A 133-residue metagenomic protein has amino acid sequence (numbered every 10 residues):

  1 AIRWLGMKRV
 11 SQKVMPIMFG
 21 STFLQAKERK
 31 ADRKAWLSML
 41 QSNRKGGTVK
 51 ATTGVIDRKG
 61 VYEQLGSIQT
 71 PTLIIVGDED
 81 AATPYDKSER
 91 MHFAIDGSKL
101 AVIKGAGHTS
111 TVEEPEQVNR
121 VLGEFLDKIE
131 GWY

Functional and structural regions predicted by a protein language model:
M7-S67: Conserved alpha/beta-hydrolase catalytic His-Asp/Glu region
V14, T52, M91, V118 (+2 more regions): Hydrophobic "lid"/C-terminal helical patch of Rossmann-like NAD(P)-dependent dehydrogenase/epimerase domains
K45, Y85, V112-P115: Conserved loop-to-helix N-cap of the C-terminal "lid" that shapes the substrate pocket in Rossmann-like
G66-S67, H92-A94: Solvent-exposed polar/charged
I68, I74-V76, D80: Short beta-strand/loop motif that positions the catalytic acidic residue of the alpha/beta-hydrolase fold
Q69-T70, G97: Active-site acidic short loop of glycosyltransferases
A81-K87: Conserved alpha/beta-hydrolase "acid-adjacent" motif
D96-Y133: Catalytic active-site module of serine/aspartate enzymes centered on a nucleophile-bearing elbow/loop
